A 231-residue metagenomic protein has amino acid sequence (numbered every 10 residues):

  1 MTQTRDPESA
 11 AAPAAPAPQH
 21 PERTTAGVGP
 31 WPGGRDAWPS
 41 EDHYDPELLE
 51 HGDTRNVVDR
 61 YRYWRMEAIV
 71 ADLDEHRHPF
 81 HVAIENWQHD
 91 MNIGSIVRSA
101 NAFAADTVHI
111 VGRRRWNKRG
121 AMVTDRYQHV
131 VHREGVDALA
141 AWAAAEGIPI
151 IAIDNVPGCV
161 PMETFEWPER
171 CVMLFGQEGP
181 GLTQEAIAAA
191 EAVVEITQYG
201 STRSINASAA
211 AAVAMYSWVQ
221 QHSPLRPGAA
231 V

Functional and structural regions predicted by a protein language model:
M1-V231: Post-transcriptional modification and biogenesis factors for structured RNAs of the translation apparatus
